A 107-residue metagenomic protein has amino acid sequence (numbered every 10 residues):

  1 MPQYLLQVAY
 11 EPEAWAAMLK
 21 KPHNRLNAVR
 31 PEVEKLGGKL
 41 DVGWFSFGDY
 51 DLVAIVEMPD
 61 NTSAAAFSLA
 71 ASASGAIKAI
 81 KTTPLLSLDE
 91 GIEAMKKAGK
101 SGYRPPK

Functional and structural regions predicted by a protein language model:
M1-K107: A compositional/biophysical signature of low hydrophobicity enriched in polar/charged and small residues
